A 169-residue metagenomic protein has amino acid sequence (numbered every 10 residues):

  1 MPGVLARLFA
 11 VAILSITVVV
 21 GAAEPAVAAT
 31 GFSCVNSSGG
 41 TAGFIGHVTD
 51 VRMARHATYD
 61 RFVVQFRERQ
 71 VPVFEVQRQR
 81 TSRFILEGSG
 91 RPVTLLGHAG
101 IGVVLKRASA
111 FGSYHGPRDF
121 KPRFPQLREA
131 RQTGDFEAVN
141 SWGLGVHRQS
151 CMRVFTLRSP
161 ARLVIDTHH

Functional and structural regions predicted by a protein language model:
M1-A28: Secretory targeting and sorting signals
E24-H169: Short linear recognition/processing motifs and adjacent strand/loop elements at protein termini and domain edges
